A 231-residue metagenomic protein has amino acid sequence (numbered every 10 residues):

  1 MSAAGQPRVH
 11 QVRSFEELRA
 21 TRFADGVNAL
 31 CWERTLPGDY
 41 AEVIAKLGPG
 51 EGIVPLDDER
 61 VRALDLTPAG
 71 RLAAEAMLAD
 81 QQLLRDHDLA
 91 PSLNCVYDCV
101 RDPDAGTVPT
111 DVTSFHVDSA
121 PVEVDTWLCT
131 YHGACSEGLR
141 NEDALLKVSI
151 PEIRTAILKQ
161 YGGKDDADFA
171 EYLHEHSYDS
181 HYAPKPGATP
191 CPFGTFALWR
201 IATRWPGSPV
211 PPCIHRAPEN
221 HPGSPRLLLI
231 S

Functional and structural regions predicted by a protein language model:
M1-H87: N-terminal auxiliary "cap/dimerization" subdomain that precedes the catalytic jelly-roll/cupin core of mononuclear
A20-A24, Q82-R85, D118-V122, L128 (+2 more regions): A general structural signal for short secondary-structure junctions and capping/turn motifs
G26-A29, V124-W127, F193-G194, P225-R226: Short, surface-exposed beta-edge/turn micro-motifs
A41, G138-R140, G207-S208: Short helix/loop capping segments that flank catalytic or ligand/cofactor-binding pockets
L66-D118: Extracellular-facing segments of soluble proteins and assemblies that are Gly/Ser/Thr-biased and enriched in aromatics
C95-Y97, C129-H132, R140, I201 (+1 more regions): Short, structured patches in soluble enzyme cores that scaffold and shape functional sites
D111-P192: Catalytic core of non-heme Fe(II) oxygenases with the double-stranded beta-helix
E175-S231: Catalytic core of Fe(II)/2-oxoglutarate
